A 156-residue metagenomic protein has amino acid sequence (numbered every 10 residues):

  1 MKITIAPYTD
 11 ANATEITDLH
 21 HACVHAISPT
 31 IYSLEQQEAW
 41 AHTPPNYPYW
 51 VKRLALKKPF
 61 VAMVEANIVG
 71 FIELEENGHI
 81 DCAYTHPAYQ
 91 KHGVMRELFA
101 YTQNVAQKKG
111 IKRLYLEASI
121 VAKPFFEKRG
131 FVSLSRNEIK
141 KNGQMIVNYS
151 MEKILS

Functional and structural regions predicted by a protein language model:
K2-T4: Extreme N-terminal starter segment of soluble prokaryotic enzymes
P7-D10, D18-A88, F99-Y101, V121 (+1 more regions): Acetyl-CoA-dependent GNAT
W50-K52, I72, A106, K140-G143: Short secondary-structure boundary/capping segments
L56, H79, K112, M145-V147: Exposed loop/turn and edge beta-strand positions of beta-sandwich/beta-sheet ligand-binding modules
G93: Conserved G/P- and acidic residue-centered "switch" motifs that form tight phosphate/ATP-binding loops in soluble
A106-A118: Conserved GNAT acetyl-CoA-binding A-motif
Y115-E117, V132-S150: Conserved catalytic-core motifs of GNAT/GCN5-like acyltransferases
F126-E127, F131: Conserved active-site tyrosine of GNAT-family acetyltransferases
